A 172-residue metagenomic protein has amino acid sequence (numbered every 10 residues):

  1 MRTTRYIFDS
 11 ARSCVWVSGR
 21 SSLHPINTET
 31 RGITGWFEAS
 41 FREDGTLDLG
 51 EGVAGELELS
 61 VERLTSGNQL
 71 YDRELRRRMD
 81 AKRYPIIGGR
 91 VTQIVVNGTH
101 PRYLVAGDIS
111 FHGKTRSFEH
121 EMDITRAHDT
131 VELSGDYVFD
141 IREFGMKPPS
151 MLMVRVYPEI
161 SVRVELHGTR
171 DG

Functional and structural regions predicted by a protein language model:
M1-G172: Low-complexity, acidic/polar, glycine-enriched regions of mature
